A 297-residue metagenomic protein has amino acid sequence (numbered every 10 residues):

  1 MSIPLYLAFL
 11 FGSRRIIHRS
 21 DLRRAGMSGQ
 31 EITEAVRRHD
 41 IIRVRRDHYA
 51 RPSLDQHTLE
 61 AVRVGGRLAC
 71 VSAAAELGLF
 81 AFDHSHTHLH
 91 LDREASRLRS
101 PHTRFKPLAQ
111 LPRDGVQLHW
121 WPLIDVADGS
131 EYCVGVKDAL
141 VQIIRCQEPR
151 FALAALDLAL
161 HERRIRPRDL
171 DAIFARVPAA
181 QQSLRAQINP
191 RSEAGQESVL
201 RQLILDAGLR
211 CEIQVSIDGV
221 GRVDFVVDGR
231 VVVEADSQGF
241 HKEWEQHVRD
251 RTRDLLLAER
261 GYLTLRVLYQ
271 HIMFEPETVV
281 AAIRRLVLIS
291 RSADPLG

Functional and structural regions predicted by a protein language model:
M1-V177, L184, L288-G297: Short gly/ser-rich loop at a beta-strand->alpha-helix junction or flexible surface loop bordering the NTP-binding
A159-G297: Surface segments flanking catalytic/ligand-binding clefts of nucleic-acid enzymes
